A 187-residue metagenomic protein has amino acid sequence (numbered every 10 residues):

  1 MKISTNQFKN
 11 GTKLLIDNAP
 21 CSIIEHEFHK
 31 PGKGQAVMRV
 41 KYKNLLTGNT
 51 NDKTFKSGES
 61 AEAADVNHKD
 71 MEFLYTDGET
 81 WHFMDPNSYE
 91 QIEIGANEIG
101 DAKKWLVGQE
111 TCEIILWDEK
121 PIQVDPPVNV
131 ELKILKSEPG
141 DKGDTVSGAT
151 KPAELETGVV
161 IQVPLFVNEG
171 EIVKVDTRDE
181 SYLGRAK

Functional and structural regions predicted by a protein language model:
K2-E156, V160-K187: Acidic-enriched and Gly/Ser
